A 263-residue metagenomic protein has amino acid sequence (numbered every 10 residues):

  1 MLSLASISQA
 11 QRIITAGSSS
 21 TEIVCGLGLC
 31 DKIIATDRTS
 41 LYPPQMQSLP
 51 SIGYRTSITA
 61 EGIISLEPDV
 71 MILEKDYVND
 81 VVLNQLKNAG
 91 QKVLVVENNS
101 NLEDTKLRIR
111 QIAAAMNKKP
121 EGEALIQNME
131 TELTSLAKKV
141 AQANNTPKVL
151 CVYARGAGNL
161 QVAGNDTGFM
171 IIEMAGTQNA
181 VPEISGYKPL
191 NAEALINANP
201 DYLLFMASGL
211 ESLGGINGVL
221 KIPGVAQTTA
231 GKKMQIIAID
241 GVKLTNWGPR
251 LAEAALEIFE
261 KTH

Functional and structural regions predicted by a protein language model:
L4-A10: Sec/Tat signal peptide C-region and signal peptidase I cleavage site
Q11-L66, V70-Y77: A short, structured surface patch at a secondary-structure boundary
Q11-R12, D104-A114, E123, T134 (+1 more regions): Structured C-terminal subdomain patch of bacterial secreted/periplasmic proteins
R12-L27, E121-A175: Basic- and aromatic-lined ligand-binding clefts that recognize polyanionic substrates
G17, K75-D76, N98, I184-Y187 (+2 more regions): Short secondary-structure boundary segments
D37, N165-Y187, A207, I237: His/Asp/Glu-enriched short active-site or ligand-binding loop at hydrolase and phosphoryl-transfer sites
Y42, V78-A115: Flexible loop/hinge segments that line or gate small-molecule binding clefts
A60-E67, N191-N199: Short helices/loops that flank or line small-molecule/ion binding pockets
